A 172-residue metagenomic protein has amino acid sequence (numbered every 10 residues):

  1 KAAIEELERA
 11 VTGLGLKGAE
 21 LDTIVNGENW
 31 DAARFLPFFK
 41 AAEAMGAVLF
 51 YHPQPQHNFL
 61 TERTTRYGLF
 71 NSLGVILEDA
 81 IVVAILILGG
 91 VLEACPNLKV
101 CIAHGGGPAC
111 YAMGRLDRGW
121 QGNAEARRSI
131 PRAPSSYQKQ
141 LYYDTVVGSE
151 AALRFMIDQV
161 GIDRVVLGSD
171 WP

Functional and structural regions predicted by a protein language model:
K1: Active-site mouth loops of central-metabolism enzymes
E5: Catalytic cores of alpha/beta
V11-V166: Catalytic pocket-lining loop regions of alpha/beta-barrel enzymes, especially the amidohydrolase/enolase/GH5 lineages
D170-W171: Active-site metal-binding loops of divalent metal-dependent hydrolases
